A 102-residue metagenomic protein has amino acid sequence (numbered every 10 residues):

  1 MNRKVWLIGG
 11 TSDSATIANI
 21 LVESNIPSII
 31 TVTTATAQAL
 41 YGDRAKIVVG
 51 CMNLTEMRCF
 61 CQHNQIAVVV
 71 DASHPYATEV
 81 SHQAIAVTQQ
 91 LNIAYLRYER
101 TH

Functional and structural regions predicted by a protein language model:
M1-P27, A77-S81: A short, flexible N-terminal coil/short beta segment enriched in small residues
L7, A45-G50, S73-H74: Short, flexible loop segments at the rims of nucleotide/cofactor-binding pockets, characterized by
G10, T33, R100: Cofactor-binding loop segments of dinucleotide-utilizing enzymes, especially the Rossmann-like FAD- and NAD(P)+-binding
S12, T16, A39, C51 (+1 more regions): N-terminal glycine-rich FAD/FM-binding segment characteristic of electron-transfer flavoproteins
N19, I29-M52: N-terminal beta-loop-helix "entrance" segment that forms/cooperates in small-molecule cofactor or anionic ligand
S24, G42-D43, L91: Short, structured coil segments at secondary-structure junctions
R58-H102: Glycine/small-residue-rich loop that forms an oxyanion/phosphate-binding "nest" at active or ligand-binding sites
